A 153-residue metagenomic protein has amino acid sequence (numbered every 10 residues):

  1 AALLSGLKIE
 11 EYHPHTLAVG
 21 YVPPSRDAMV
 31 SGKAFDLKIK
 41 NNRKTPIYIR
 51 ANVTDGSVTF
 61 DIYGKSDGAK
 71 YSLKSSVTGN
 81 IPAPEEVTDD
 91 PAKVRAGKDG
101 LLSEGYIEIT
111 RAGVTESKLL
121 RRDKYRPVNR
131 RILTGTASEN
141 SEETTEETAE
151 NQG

Functional and structural regions predicted by a protein language model:
A1-G153: Well-ordered beta-sheet/strand-loop patches within structured domains
